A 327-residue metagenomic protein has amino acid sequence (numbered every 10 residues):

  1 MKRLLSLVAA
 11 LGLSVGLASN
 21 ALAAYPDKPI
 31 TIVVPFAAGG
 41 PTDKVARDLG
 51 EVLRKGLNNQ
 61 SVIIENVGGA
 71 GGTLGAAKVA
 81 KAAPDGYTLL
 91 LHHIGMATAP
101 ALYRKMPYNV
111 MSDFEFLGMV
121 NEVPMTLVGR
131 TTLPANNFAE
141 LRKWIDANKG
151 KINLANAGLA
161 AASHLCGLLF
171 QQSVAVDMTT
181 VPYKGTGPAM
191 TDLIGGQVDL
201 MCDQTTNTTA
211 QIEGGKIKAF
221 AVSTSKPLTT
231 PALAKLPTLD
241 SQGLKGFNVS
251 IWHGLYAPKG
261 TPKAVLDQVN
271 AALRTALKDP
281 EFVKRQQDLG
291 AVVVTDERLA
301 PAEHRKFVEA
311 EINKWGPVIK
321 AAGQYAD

Functional and structural regions predicted by a protein language model:
M1-L4: Positively charged n-region of N-terminal signal peptides that target proteins for export
S6-G16: Bacterial N-terminal signal peptides
L22-S112, K151-N153, L159, A175-Q204 (+2 more regions): N-terminal (or domain-start) structured segment
P29, V176, S241, K263-D327: An extracytoplasmic/periplasmic, membrane-proximal ligand-sensing/linker region
K44, D48, V52, L74 (+14 more regions): Extracytoplasmic/secreted proteins, especially bacterial periplasmic and envelope-associated proteins
K81-T88, A101-P188, L239, W252-R285: Hinge/capping helix and adjacent helix->loop/strand transition within the periplasmic-binding protein
G95-K105, L169-S173, L200-L236: A ligand-binding cleft/hinge motif common to bilobed small-molecule-binding domains
